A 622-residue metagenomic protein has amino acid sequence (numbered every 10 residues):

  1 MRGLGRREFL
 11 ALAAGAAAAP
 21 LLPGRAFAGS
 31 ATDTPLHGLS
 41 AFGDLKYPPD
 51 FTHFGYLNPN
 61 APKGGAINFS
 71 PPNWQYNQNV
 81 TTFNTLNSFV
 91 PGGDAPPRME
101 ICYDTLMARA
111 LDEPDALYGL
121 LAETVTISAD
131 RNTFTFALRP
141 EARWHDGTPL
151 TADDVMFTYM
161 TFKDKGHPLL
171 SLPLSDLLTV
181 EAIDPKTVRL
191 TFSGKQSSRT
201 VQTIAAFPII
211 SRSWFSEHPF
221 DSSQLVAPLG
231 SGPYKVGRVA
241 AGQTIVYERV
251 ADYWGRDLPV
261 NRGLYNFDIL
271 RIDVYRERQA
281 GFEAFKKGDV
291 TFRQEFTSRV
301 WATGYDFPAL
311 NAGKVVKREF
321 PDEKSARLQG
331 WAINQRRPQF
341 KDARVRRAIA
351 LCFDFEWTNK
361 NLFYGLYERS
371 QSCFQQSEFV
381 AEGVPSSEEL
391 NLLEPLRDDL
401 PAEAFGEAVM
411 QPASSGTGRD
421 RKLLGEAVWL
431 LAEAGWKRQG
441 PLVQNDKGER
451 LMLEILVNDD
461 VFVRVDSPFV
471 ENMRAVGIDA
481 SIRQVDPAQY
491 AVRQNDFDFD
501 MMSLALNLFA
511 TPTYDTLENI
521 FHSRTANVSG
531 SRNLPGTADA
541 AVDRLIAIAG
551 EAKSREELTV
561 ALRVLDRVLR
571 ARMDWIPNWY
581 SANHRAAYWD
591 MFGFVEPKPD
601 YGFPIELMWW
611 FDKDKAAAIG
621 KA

Functional and structural regions predicted by a protein language model:
F9, G15, A26-F27, P71-N73 (+8 more regions): Detector for C-terminal structural segments
S30-A129, M160, L229, T516: N-terminal lobe/hinge region of extracytoplasmic solute-binding protein
Y47, L57, A61-P62, T82 (+8 more regions): Aromatic- and charge-enriched surface segment that lines or borders ligand/interaction sites
H53, W74-P96, L121, T148 (+5 more regions): A structural "hinge/loop" feature
V90-E113, M160, I204-I269, R276-E283 (+4 more regions): Gly/Pro-rich hinge or "lid" segments in bacterial periplasmic/extracellular proteins
A137, S171-S216, S231-A240, P385-L396: Surface-exposed binding/hinge segments that line and control ligand-binding clefts or catalytic entry sites
R139, S222, G255-Y305, R347 (+4 more regions): Ligand-site clamp/hinge motif
T179-E181, G237-E248, D273-R337, R344-A348 (+3 more regions): Extracellular/periplasmic solute-recognition and catalytic clefts
